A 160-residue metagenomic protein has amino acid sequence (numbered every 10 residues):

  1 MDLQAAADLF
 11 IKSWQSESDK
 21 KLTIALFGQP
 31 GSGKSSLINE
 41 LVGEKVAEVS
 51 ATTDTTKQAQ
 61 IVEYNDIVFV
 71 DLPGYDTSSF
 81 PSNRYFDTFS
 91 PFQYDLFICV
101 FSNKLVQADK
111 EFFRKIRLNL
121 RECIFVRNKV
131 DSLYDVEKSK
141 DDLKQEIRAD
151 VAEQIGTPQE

Functional and structural regions predicted by a protein language model:
M1-T77: Conserved G1/Walker A P-loop phosphate-binding module
K20, G31-S36, E44, N65-D66 (+3 more regions): Internal catalytic domains of large membrane-associated glycosyltransferases
Q58-I61, P81-F89: Conserved alpha-helical scaffold flanking the Walker A/P-loop in AAA+ ATPase domains
S78-P81, D135: Active-site-proximal flexible loops/turns
Y85-Q159: Conserved C-terminal guanine-recognition region of P-loop GTPase G domains, centered on the G4
